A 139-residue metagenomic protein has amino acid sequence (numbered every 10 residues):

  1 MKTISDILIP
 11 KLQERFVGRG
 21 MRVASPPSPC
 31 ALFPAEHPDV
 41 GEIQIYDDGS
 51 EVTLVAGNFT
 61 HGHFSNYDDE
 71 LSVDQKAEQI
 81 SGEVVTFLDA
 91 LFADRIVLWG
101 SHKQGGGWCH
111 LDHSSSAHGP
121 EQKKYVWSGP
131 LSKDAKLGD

Functional and structural regions predicted by a protein language model:
M1-D39: N-terminal "first-domain core" detector
K2, D6, D74-S81: Generic detection of long, well-ordered alpha-helical segments
L8, L12, I43-I45, L54 (+1 more regions): Hydrophobic beta-strand residues in large extracellular and virion-surface proteins
P10-F16, Q75, Q79, T86-D139: Acidic, proline/glycine-rich low-complexity IDRs
M21-V23, E42-Y46, I96-G105: Short linear motifs in intrinsically disordered
S28, L54, F59-G62, D94 (+2 more regions): Alpha-helical structural elements
S28-E36, V52-G57, G106-A117: Generic recognition of long tandem-repeat/solenoid scaffolds
P38-Q79, K123-D139: Intrinsically disordered, low-complexity regulatory segments enriched in Ser/Thr/Pro and charged residues
